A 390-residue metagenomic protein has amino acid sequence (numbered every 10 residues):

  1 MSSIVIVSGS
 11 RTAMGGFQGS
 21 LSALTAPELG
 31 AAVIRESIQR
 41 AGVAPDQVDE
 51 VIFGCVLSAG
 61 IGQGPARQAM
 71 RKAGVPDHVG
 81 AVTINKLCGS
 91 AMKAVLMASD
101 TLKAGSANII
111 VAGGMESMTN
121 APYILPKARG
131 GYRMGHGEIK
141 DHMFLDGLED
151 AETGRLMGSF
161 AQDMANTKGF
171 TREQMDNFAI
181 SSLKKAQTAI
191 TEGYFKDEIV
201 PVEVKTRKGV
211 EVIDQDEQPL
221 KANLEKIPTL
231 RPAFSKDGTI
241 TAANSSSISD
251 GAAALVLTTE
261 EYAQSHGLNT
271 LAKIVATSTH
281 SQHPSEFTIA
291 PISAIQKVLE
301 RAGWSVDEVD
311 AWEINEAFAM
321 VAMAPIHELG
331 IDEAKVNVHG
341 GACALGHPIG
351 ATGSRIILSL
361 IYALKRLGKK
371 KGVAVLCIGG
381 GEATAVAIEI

Functional and structural regions predicted by a protein language model:
M1-I61, P65-A69, A73, G80 (+6 more regions): Conserved active-site "lid/cap" helical segment
M1-T25, I139, L224-I289, S293 (+4 more regions): Condensing-enzyme catalytic core mediating Claisen C-C bond formation in acyl metabolism
S10-T12, A23-L24, L29-A32, R40 (+4 more regions): N-terminal extracellular/periplasmic Venus flytrap/periplasmic-binding protein-like
C55-I109, A151-L156, K221-S247, E328-R355 (+2 more regions): Conserved catalytic cysteine-centered active-site region of acyl-thioester-dependent Claisen-condensing enzymes
I84-E116, A165-Y194, A254-E261, I326 (+2 more regions): Active-site-proximal alpha-helical scaffold in enzymes
I109-D163: Flexible glycine-/small-residue-enriched beta->alpha junction loops that bind anionic phosphate/pyrophosphate groups
S159-Q162, E198, K205, V275-A344: Active-site pocket-lining segment
